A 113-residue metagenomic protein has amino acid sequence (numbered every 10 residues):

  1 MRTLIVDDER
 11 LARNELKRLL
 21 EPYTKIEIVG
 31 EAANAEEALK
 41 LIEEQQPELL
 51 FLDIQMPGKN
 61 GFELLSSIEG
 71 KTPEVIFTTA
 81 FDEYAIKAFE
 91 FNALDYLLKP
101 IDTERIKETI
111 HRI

Functional and structural regions predicted by a protein language model:
M1-T3: Extreme N-terminal starter segment of soluble prokaryotic enzymes
V6-D7, A32, L50, T78: Conserved sequence signature across two-component system core domains
D8-R10, I54: Generic detector of well-ordered alpha-helical packing
R10-G30: Two-component/phosphorelay signaling modules centered on CheY-like receiver
G30-A33, L98: Short loop/edge segments at beta-strand edges and connector loops that shape dinucleotide/nucleotide cofactor-binding
L39-I113: CheY-like receiver
